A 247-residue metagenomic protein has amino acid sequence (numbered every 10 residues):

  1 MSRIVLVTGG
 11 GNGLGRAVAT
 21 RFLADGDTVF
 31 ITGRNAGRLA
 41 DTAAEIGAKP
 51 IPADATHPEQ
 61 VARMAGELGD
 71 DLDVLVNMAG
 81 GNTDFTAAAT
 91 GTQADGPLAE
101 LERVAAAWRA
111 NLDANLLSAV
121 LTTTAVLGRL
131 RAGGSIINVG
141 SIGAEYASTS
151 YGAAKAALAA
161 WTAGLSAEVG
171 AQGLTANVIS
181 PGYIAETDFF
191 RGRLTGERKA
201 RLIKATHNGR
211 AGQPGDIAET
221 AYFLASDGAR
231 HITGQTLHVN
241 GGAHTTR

Functional and structural regions predicted by a protein language model:
G9-N12: Conserved glycine-rich cofactor-binding loop
A89-G91, A171, I184-T206, T246-R247: A glycine/serine/threonine-rich, flexible loop-to-helix segment that serves as the NAD(P) cofactor-binding "lid"
T92-V120, I137, L158: Catalytic Tyr-X3-Lys loop
T123, A154: Active-site helix of classical SDR
G128, A167-E168, R230: Alpha-helical segment proximal to the catalytic Tyr-Lys
G170, T175, I232-G234: Short, small/polar-rich loop/turn modules that mediate ligand/substrate recognition or access, typified
T206-I217: A conserved structural motif in NAD(P)-dependent oxidoreductases
T233-R247: Short C-terminal tail/terminal secondary-structure segment of NAD(P)H-dependent dehydrogenase/reductase domains
